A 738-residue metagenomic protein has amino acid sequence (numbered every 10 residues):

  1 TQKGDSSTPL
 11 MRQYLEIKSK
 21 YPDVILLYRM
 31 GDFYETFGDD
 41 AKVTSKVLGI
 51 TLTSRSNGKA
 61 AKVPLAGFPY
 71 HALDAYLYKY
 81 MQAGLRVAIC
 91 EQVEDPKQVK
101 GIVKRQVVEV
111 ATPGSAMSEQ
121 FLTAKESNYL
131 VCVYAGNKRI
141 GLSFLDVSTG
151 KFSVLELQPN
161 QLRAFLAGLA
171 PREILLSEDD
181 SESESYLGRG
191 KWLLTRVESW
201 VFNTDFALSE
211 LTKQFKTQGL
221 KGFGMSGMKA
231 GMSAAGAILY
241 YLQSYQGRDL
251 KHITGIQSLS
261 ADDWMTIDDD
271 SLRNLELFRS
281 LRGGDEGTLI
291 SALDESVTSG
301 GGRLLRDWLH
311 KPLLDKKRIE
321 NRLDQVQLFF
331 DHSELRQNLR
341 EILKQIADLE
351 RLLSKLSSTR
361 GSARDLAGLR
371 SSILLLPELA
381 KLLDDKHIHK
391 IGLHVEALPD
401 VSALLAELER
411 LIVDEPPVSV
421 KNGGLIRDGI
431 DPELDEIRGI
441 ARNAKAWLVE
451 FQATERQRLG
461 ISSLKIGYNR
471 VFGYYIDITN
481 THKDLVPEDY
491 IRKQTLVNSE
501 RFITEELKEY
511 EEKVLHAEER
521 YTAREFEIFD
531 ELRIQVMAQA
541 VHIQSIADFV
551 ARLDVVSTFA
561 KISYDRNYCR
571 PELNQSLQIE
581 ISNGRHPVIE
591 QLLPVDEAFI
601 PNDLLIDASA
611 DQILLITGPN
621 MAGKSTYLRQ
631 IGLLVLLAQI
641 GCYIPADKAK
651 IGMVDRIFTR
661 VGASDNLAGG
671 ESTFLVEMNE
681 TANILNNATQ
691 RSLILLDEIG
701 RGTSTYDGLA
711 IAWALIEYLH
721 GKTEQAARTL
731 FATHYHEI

Functional and structural regions predicted by a protein language model:
T1-L328, K344, D348-S357, G361-A453 (+1 more regions): Charged catalytic and DNA/RNA-contacting regions of genome-maintenance and nucleic-acid-processing enzymes
G38, M228, V297, G302 (+3 more regions): ATPase nucleotide-binding head domains, primarily ABC-like/P-loop NTPase cores
G58-V63, G219-G224, L305-L309, F329-L335 (+5 more regions): Glycine- and acidic
C90, P113-L122, D249, H387-K390 (+4 more regions): Active-site phosphate-binding and catalytic loops of NTP-dependent enzymes
S358, S362, S372-L375, D428-G429 (+2 more regions): Charged, surface-exposed helical/loop "interaction arms" that form contiguous linear patches used for dimerization
L496, E500-I534: Extended, charged coiled-coil "arm/hinge" scaffolds of SMC/Rad50-like chromosome-maintenance ATPases and other large
